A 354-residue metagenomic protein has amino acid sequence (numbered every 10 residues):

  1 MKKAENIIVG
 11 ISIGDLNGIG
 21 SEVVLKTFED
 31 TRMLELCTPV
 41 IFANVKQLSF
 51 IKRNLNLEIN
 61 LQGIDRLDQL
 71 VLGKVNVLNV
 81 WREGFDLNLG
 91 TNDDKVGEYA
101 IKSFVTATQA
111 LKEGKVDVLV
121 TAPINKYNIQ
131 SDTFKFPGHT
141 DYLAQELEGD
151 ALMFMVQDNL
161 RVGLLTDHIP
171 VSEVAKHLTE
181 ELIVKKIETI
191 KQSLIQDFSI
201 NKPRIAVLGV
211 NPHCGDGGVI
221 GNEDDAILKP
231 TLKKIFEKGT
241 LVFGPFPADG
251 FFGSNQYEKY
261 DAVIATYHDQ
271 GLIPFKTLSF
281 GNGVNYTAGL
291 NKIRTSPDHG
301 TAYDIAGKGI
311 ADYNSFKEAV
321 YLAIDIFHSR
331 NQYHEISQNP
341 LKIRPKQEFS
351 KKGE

Functional and structural regions predicted by a protein language model:
M1-G138, E181-T266, Q270-K276, N282-G283 (+3 more regions): Contiguous, glycine/small-aliphatic-enriched amphipathic segments in soluble metabolic enzymes
Q130-L152: Glycine/threonine-rich beta-strand-loop-alpha-helix active-site module that forms ligand/phosphate-binding
E146-R161, A288-D304: Short, flexible loop segments at boundaries between secondary-structure elements
M155-V184: Ligand-binding beta-strand-loop-alpha-helix segment within the catalytic cores of soluble metabolic enzymes
